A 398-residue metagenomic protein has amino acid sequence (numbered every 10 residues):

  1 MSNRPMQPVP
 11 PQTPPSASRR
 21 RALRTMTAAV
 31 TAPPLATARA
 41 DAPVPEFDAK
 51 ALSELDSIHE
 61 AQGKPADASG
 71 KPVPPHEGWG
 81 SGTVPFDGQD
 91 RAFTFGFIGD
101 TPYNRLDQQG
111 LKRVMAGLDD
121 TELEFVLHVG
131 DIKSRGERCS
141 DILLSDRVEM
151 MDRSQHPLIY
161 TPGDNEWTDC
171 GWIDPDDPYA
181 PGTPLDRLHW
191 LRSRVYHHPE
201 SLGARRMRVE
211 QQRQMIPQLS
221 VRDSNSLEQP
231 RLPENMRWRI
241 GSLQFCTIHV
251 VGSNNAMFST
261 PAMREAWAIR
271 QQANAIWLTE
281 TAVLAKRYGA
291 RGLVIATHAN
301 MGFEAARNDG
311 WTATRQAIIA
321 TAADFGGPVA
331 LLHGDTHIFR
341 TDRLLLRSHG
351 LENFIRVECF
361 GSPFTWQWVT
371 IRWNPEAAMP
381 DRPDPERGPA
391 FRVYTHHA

Functional and structural regions predicted by a protein language model:
M1-S18, A28-T31: N-terminal secretory signal peptides
P14-L23, T37: Twin-arginine (Tat) signal peptide motif
P45-L143: N-terminal active-site segment of His-dependent metallophosphoesterases
D56, E60-A66, V369, W373-A398: A short C-terminal boundary segment appended to hydrolase-like catalytic domains
F97-G99, V126-D131, L158-G163, A296-T297 (+2 more regions): Active-site neighborhood of phospho(di)ester-bond hydrolases with catalytic His/Asp-centered motifs
N104-R105, S134-G136, N165-G171, N254-F258 (+3 more regions): Active-site environment of divalent metal-dependent phosphoester hydrolases
L118-F125, L232, R239, Q244-C246 (+1 more regions): His/acidic metal-ligating clusters that form di-metal
I142-R270, R343-P375: Extended active-site neighborhood of metal-dependent phosphoesterases/phosphodiesterases
